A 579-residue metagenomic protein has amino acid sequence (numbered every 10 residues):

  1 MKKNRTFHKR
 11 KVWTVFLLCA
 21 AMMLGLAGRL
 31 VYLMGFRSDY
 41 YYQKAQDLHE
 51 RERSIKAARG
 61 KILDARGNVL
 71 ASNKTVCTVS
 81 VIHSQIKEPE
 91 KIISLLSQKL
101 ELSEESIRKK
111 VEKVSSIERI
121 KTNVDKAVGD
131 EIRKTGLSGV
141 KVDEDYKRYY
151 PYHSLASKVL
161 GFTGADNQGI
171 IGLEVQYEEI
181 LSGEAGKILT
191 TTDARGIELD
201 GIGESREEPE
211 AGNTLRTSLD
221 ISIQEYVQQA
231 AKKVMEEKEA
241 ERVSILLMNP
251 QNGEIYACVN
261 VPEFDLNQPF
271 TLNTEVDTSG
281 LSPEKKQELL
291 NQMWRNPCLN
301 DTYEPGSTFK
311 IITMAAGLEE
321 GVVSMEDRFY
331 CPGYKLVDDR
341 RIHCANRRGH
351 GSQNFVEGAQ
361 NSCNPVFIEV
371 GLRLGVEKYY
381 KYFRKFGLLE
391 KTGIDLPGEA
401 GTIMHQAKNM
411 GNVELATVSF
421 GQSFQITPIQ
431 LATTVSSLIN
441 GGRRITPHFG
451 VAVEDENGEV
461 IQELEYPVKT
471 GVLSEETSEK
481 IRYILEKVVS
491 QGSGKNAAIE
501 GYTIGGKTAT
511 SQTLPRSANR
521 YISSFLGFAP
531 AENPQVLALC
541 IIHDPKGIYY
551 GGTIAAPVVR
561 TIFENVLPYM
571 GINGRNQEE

Functional and structural regions predicted by a protein language model:
M1-T278, T302, S324, E377-L389 (+4 more regions): Periplasmic/cell-envelope proteins involved in peptidoglycan metabolism and beta-lactam response
A71, D193-E204, Q251-T308, I312-D544 (+3 more regions): Beta-lactam-recognizing serine transpeptidase/beta-lactamase-like catalytic domain environment
